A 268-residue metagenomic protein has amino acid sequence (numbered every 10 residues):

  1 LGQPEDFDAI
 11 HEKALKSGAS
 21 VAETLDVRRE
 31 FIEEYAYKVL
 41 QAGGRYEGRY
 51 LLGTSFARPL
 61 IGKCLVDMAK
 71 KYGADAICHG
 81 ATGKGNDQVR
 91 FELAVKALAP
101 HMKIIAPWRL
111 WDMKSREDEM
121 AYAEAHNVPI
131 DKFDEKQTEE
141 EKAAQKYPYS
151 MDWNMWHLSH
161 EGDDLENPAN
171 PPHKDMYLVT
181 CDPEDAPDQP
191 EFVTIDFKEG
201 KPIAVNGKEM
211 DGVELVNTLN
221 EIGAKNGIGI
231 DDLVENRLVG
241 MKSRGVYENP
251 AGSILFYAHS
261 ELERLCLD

Functional and structural regions predicted by a protein language model:
L1-D268: Nucleotide-activated chemistry modules centered on ATP-dependent adenylation/adenylyltransferase
